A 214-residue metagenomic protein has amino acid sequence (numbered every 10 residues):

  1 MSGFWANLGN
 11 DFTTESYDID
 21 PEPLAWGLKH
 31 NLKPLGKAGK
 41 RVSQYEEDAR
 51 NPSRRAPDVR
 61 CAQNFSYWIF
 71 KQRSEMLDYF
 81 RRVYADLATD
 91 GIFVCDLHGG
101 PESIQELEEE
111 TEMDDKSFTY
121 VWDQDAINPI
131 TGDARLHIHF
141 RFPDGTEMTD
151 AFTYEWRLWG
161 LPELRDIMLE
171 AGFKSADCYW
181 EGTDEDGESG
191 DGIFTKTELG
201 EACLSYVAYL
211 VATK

Functional and structural regions predicted by a protein language model:
M1-R54: Class I SAM-dependent methyltransferase SAM/SAH-binding core
G9, K71, A88, K214: Short conserved AdoMet
R54-R55, F80: A short, aliphatic-rich alpha-helical micro-motif
A56-P57, Q105-E109, G190: Short aromatic-enriched loop/helix-cap "lid" or pocket-rim segments at secondary-structure transitions that line
P57-E75: A short SAM/SAH-binding and catalytic strip from SAM-dependent methyltransferases
S74-I92: A short glycine-rich, Lys/Arg-flanked "PGG" loop and its adjoining helix->strand segment in the class I
V94-I167: SAM-dependent methyltransferase
E155-K214: C-terminal lobe and adjacent flexible extensions of AdoMet/dcAdoMet transferase-like proteins
